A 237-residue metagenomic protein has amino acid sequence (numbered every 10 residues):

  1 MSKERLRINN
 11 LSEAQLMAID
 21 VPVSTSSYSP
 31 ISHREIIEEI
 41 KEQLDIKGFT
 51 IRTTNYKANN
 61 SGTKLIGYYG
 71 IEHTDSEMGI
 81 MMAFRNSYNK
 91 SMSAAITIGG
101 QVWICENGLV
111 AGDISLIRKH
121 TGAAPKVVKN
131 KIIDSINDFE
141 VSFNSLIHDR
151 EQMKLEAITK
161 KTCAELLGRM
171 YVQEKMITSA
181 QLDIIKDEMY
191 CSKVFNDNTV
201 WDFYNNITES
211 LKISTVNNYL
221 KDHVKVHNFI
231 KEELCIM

Functional and structural regions predicted by a protein language model:
M1-K3, H73-M237: Intrinsically disordered, low-complexity regions enriched in serine/threonine
M1-K64: N-terminal low-complexity, intrinsically disordered segments
L65-Y69: A cross-family detector of function-defining hotspots
